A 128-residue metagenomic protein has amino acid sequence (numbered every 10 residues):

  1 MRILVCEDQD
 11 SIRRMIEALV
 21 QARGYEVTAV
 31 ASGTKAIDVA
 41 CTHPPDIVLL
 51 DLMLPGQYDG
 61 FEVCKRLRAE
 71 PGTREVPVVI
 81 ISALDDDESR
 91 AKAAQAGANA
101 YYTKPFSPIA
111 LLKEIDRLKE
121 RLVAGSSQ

Functional and structural regions predicted by a protein language model:
E7: Conserved acidic carboxylate
R14, Y58, E62, D85-T103 (+2 more regions): Alpha4 helix (beta4-alpha4-beta5 surface) of REC/receiver domains from two-component response regulators
R14-A22: Charged docking surfaces used in two-component/phosphorelay signaling
G24-G33, V39: Short hydrophobic/Thr-rich beta-strand motif most characteristic of the beta2 strand and flanking loop of CheY-like
D38, F61-R74: Short amphipathic alpha-helix used as the core "switch/output" element in two-component signaling
H43-L49, L54: Active-site beta3 strand of CheY-like receiver
P44-D46, G72-P77: His-Asp phosphorelay/catalytic-motif detector in bacterial-type signaling
